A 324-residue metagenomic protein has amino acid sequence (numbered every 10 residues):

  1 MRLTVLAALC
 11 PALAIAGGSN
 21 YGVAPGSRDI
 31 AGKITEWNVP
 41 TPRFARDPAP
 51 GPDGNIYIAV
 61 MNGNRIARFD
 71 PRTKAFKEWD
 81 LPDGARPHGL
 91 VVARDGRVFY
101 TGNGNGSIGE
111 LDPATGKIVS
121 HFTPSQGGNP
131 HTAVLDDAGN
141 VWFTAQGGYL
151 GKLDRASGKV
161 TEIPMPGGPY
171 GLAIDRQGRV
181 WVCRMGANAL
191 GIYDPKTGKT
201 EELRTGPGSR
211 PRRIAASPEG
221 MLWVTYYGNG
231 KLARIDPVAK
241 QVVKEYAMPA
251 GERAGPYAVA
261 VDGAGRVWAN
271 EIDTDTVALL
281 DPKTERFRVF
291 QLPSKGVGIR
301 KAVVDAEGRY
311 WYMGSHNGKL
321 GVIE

Functional and structural regions predicted by a protein language model:
L9-G17: Hydrophobic h-region of N-terminal signal peptides that target proteins for export in Gram-negative bacteria
V23-R43: A short helix->beta-strand "capping" segment at the edge of beta-propeller domains
T35-N38, A75-D80, K117-F122, K159-P164 (+3 more regions): A short beta-strand motif characteristic of beta-propeller blades
T41-D53, D83-D95, S125-A138, T144-G147 (+5 more regions): Beta-rich, blade/repeat-based domains predominating in secreted/periplasmic proteins but also intracellular
I56-N62, V98-N105, V141-G147, V180-G186 (+3 more regions): Conserved beta-strand positions in repeat-built beta-propeller and related beta-rich domains
R65-R68, S107-E110, Y149-K152, A189-G191 (+3 more regions): A short loop-to-beta-strand structural motif that recurs across blades of beta-propeller domains
D70-K74, D112-G116, D154-G158, D194-G198 (+3 more regions): Short loop/turn segments that connect beta-strands within beta-propeller blades
V297-E324: Blade-level signature of beta-propeller repeat domains, shared across WD40, Kelch, NHL, RCC1 and BNR/Asp-box propellers
